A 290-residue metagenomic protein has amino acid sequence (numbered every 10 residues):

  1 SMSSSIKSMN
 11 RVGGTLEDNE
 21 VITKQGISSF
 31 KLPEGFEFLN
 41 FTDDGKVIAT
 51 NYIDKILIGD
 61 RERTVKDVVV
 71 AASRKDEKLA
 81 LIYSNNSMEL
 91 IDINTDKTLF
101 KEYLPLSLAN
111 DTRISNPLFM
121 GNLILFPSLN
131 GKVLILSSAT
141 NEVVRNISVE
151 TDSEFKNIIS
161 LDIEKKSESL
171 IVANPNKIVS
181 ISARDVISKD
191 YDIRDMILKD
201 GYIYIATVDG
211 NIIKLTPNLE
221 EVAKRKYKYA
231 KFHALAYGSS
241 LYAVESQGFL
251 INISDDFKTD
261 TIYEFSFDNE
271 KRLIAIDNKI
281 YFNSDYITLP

Functional and structural regions predicted by a protein language model:
M2-E62, L81-S84, R272-N283, T288-P290: N-terminal accessory interaction module
M2-R11, L32-G45, V65-K78, L108-L118 (+4 more regions): Repeated scaffold domains used in trafficking and secretory/extracellular systems, primarily beta-propellers
M9, G13-L16, M196, Y202 (+2 more regions): Hydrophilic extracytoplasmic domains
E17-I22, I27, K46, N51-L57 (+7 more regions): Loop/turn residues immediately N-terminal
Q25-E37, I58-V68, K97-A109, E142-D152 (+3 more regions): A short beta-strand motif characteristic of beta-propeller blades
V47-I48, L79-A80, I124, S169-L170 (+2 more regions): Hydrophobic beta-strand positions that form the internal "hydrophobic ladder" of WD40/Gbeta-like beta-propeller blades
I58, D92-N94, S137, I181-A183 (+2 more regions): Structural recognition of the beta-propeller blade-terminating site
N110-K189: Solenoidal tandem-repeat scaffolds enriched in leucines and small polar residues
